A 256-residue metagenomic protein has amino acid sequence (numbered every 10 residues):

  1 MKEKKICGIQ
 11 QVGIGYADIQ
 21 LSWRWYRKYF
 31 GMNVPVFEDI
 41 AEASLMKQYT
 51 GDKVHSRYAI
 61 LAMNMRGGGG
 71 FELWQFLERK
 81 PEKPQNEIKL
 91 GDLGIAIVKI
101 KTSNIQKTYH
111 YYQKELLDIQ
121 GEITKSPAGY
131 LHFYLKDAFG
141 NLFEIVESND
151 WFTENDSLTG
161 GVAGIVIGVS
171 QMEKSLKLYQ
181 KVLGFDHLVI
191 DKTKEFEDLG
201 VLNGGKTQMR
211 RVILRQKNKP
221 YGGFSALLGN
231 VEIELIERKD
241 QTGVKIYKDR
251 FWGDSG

Functional and structural regions predicted by a protein language model:
M1-G8: Extreme N-terminus of proteins, especially the signal/transit-peptide cleavage junction and the first residues
K4, G15-G68, T124-P127, G168-N230: Core segments of cupin and vicinal oxygen chelate
G8-A17, H55-E78, E82-Y111, L131-K136 (+4 more regions): Vicinal oxygen chelate
V34, G69, K80-E82, F143-I145 (+3 more regions): Short loop/beta submotifs within extracellular cysteine-rich repeat domains
I40-L45, K80, P84-Q85, S126 (+2 more regions): Short, flexible helix-coil linker/hinge segments at the edges of structured domains or between repeats
E72-F76, Y130-N155: Short, structured interface segments
L117-T124: Short, basic/aromatic recognition patches
F143-W151, N155-L178, L188: Loop-centered beta-sheet repeat module
